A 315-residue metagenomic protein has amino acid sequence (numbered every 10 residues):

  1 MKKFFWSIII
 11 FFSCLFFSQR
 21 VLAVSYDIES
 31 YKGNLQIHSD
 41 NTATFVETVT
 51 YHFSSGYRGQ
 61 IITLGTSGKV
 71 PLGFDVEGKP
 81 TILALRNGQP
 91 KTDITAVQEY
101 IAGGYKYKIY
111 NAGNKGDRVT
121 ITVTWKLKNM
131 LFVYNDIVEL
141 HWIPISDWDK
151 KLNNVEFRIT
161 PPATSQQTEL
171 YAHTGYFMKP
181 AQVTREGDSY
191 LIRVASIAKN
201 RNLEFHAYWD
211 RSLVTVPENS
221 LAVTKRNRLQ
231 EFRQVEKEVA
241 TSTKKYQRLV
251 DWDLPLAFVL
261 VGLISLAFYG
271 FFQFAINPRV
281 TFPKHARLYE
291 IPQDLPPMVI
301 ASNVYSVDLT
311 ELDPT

Functional and structural regions predicted by a protein language model:
M1, M130, M178, M298-I300: Detector for methionine-enriched segments
M1-I8, S18: Positively charged n-region of N-terminal signal peptides that target proteins for export
I10-F11, V21: Cleavable N-terminal signal peptides
Q19-L263, L309: Lumenal/extracellular ectodomains and adaptor appendage modules of the eukaryotic vesicle/secretory system
W252-F282: Carboxylate/His-rich catalytic cores and anion/metal-binding grooves
G270-T315: Solvent-exposed, low-complexity, intrinsically disordered, charge-rich segments adjacent to transmembrane helices
